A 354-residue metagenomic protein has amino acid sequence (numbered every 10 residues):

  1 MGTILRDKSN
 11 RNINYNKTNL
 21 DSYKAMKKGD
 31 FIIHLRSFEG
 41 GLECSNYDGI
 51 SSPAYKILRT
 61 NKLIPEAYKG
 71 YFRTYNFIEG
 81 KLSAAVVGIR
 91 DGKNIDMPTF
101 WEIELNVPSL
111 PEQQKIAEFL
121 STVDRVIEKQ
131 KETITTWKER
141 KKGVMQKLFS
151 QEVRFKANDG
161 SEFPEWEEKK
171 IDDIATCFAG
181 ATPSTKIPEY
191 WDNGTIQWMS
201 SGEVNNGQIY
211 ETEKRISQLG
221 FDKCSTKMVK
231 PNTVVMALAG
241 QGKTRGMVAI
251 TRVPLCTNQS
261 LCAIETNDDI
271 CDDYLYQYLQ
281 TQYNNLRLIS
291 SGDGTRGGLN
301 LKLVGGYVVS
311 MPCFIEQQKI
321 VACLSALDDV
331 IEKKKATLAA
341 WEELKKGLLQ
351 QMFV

Functional and structural regions predicted by a protein language model:
M1-K28, D172-I187, G202-P231, T257: Sequence-specific dsDNA recognition surfaces
N14-L20, I89, S121, G160 (+4 more regions): Short, solvent-exposed loop/turn positions at domain surfaces that link secondary-structure elements or cap domain
Y23-K24, K28-F77, S200-S201, E211-Q280: A short beta-sheet element
L35, I50-K56, I89-P111, L255-C262 (+1 more regions): A short glycine-rich beta-alpha junction/loop motif
S37, F119, R125, G240 (+1 more regions): Short, surface-exposed secondary-structure boundary micro-motifs
L110, A157-A181, G306, S310: Non-catalytic DNA-recognition/assembly elements of restriction-modification systems
Q113-I116, V123, C313-K334, W341: Extended amphipathic alpha-helical segments enriched in small hydrophobics
K115, T122-R125, K129-E168, A336-V354: Short amphipathic coiled-coil heptad-repeat segments
